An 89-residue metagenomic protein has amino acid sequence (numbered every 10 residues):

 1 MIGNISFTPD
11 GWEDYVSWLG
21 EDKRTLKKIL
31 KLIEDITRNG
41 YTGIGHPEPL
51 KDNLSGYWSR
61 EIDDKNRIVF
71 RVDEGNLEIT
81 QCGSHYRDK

Functional and structural regions predicted by a protein language model:
I2-N4, D10-K27, I44, W58-R67 (+1 more regions): Enriched for short, Lys/Arg-rich terminal
E13, K31-E34: Generic recognition of well-ordered alpha-helical segments within structured catalytic/regulatory domains
W18, I33-I36: Alpha-helix boundary/capping residues
I29-L30, P47: Short amphipathic alpha-helical surface patches that serve as generic macromolecular interface elements
D35-E61: A short, surface-exposed loop/turn module that caps and links secondary-structure elements
